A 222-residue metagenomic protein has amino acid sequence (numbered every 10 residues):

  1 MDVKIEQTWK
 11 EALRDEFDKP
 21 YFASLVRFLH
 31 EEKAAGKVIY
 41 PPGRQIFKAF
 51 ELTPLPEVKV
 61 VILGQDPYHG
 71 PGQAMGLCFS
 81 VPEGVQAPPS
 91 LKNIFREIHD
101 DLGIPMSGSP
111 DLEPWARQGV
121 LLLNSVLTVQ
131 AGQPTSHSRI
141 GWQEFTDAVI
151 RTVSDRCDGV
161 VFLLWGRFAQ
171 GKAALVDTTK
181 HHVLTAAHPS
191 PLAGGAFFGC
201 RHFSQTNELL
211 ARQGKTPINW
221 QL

Functional and structural regions predicted by a protein language model:
M1-L13: Generic N-terminal amphipathic, Lys/Arg-enriched alpha-helix
D15-L164, F168-G171, V176-T178, H182-T185 (+3 more regions): A polyanion-binding, active-site-adjacent surface
A196-G199: Rhodanese-like catalytic fold shared by cysteine-dependent sulfurtransferases and DSP/PTP-type phosphatases
T216: A general nucleic-acid interaction/assembly signal
